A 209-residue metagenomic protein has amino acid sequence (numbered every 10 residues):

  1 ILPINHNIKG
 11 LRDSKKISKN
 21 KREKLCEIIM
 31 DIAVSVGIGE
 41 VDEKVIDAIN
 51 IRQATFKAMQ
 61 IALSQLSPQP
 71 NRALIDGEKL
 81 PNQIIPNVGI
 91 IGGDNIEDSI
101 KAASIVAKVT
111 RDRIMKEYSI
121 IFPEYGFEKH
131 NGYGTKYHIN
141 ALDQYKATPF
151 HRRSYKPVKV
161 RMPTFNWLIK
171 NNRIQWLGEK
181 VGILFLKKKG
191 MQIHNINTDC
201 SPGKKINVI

Functional and structural regions predicted by a protein language model:
I1-K170, L177: RNase H-like, Mg2+-dependent phosphodiesterase core, and more generally RNA phosphate-backbone-engaging helix-loop
S64-L66, F185, C200: Short, conserved, surface-exposed binding loops centered on an aromatic residue
N171-I183, G203: Nuclease catalytic cores
K187-I209: Active-site metal-binding core of divalent-cation-utilizing nuclease and nuclease-like domains
